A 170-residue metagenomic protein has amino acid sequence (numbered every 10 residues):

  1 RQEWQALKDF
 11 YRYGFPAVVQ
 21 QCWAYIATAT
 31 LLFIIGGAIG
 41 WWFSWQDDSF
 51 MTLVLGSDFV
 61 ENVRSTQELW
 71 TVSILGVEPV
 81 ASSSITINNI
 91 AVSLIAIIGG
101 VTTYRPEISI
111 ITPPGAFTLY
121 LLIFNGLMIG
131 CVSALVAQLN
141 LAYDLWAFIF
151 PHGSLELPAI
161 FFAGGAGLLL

Functional and structural regions predicted by a protein language model:
R1-K8: Soluble N-terminal domains of membrane-associated systems
F15-I35: Alpha-helical transmembrane segments and their helix-start/interface "positive-inside/aromatic belt" motifs in integral
T30-S44, L155: Hydrophobic alpha-helical membrane-insertion segments
W41-T66: Interfacial/capping segments of alpha-helical transmembrane domains
V54-E61, A116-V132: Small-residue-enriched core segments of transmembrane alpha-helices in multipass membrane transport and channel
T66-S84, W146-L155: Short aromatic-rich membrane-water interface segments that cap or initiate transmembrane helices in multi-pass membrane
L75-F117: Individual transmembrane alpha-helix segments
L127-L170: Hydrophobic alpha-helical transmembrane segments and adjacent short intramembrane/lumenal linkers of inner/organellar
